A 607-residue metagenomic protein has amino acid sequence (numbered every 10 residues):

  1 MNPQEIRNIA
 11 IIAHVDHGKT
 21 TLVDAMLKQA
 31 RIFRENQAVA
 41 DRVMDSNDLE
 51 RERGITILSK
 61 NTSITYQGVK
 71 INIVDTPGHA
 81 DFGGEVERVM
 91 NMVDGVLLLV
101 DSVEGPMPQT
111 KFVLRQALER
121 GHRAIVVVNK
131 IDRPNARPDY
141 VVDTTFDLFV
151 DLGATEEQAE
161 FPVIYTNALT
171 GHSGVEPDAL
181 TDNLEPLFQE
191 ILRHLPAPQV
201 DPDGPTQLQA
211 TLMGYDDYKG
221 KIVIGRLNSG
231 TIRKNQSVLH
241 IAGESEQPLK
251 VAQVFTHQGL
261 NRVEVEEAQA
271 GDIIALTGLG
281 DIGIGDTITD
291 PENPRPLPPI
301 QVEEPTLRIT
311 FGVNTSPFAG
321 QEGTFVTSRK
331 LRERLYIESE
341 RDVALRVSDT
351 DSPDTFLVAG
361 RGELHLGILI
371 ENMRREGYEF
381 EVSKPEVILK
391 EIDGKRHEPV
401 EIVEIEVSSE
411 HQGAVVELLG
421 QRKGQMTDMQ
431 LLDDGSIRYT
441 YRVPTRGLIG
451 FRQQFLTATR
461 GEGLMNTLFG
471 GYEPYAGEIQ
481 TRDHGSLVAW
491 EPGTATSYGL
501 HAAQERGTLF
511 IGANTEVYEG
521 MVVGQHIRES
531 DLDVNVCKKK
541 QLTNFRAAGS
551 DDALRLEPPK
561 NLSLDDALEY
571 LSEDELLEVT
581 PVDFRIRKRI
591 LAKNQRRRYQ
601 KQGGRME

Functional and structural regions predicted by a protein language model:
M1-V100, E104, T144, M213: P-loop NTPase switch module centered on the Walker A-proximal segment
Q4-G18, A80, P106-R115, G121-R123 (+14 more regions): Conserved structured catalytic cores and adjacent interaction surfaces of nucleotide-binding/hydrolyzing enzymes
A38-R42, L152-I164, P198-Q209, E244-H257 (+8 more regions): Interdomain boundary/hinge elements
R123, R133-R193: Canonical P-loop GTPase G-domain recognition
Q207-I309, A319-Q321, R332, H484 (+3 more regions): Conserved nucleotide-binding/hydrolysis modules and their immediate coupling elements across P-loop/ASCE NTPase motors
H257, R262-V265, H397, V443 (+2 more regions): Long insertion/accessory domains within large nucleic-acid-processing enzymes
V313-V326, V403-H411: Short, surface-exposed ligand-recognition loops at beta-strand->loop->(often short) alpha-helix junctions that present
S316-S339, A553, E557-P559: A short, contiguous, amphipathic alpha-helix enriched in charged residues
